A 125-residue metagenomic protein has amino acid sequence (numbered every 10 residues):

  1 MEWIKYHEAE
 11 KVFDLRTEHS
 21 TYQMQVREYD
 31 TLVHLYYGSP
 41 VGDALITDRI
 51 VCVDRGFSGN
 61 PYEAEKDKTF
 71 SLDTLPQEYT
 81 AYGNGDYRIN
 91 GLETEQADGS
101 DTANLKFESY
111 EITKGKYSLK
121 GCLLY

Functional and structural regions predicted by a protein language model:
M1-L124: N-terminal accessory beta-strand-rich subdomains and adjacent acidic, glycine-rich linkers that precede catalytic cores
